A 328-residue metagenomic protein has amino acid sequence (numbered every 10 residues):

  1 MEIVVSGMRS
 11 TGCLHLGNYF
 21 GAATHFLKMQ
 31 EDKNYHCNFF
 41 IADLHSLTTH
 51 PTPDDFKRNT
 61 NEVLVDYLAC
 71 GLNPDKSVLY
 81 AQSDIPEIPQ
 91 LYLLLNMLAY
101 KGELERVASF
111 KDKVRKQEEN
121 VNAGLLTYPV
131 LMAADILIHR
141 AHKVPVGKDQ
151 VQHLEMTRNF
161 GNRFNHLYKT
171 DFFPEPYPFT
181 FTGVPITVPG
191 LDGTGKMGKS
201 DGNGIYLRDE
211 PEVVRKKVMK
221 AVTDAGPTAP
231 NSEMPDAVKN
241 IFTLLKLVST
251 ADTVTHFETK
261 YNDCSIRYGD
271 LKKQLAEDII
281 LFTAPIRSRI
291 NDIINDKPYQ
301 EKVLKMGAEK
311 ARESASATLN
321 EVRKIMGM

Functional and structural regions predicted by a protein language model:
E2-A134, R287, N291: N-terminal Rossmann-like or analogous alpha/beta NTP/dinucleotide-binding catalytic cores that position adenine
S6, A81, R140, D209 (+1 more regions): Pocket-edge structural micro-motifs
R9, H45-S46, H139-V144, G202 (+1 more regions): A broad detector of the eukaryotic-type serine/threonine protein kinase catalytic domain
L14-G21, N38, A42, T52-N59 (+7 more regions): Structured ligand/cofactor/substrate-binding pocket environments in proteins
N34, K101-E105, I138-P145, S249-F257 (+1 more regions): Short helix-capping/linker segments at secondary-structure and domain boundaries
T48, I138, H142-P145, D292 (+2 more regions): Short amphipathic alpha-helical segments at helix-loop
Q152, R158-M328: Conserved nucleotide- and phosphate/pyrophosphate-binding catalytic cores in adenylate/nucleotidyl-handling enzymes
